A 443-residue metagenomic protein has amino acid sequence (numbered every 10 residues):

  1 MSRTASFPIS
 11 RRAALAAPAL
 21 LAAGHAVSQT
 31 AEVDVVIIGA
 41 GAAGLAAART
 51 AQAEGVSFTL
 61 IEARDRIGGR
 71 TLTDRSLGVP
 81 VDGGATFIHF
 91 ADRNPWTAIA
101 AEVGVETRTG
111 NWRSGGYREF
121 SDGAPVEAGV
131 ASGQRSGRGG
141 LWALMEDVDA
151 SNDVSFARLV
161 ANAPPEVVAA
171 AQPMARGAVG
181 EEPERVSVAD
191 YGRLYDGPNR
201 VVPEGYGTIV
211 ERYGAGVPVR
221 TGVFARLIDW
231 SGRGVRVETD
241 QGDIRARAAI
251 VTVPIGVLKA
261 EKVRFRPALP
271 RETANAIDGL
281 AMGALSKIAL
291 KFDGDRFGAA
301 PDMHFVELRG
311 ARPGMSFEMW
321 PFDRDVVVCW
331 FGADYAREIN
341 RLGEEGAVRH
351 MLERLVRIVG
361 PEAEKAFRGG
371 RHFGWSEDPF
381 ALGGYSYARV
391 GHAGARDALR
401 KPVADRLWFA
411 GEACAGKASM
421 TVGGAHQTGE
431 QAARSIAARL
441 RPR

Functional and structural regions predicted by a protein language model:
R3-F7, A13-R443: FAD-dinucleotide binding site
